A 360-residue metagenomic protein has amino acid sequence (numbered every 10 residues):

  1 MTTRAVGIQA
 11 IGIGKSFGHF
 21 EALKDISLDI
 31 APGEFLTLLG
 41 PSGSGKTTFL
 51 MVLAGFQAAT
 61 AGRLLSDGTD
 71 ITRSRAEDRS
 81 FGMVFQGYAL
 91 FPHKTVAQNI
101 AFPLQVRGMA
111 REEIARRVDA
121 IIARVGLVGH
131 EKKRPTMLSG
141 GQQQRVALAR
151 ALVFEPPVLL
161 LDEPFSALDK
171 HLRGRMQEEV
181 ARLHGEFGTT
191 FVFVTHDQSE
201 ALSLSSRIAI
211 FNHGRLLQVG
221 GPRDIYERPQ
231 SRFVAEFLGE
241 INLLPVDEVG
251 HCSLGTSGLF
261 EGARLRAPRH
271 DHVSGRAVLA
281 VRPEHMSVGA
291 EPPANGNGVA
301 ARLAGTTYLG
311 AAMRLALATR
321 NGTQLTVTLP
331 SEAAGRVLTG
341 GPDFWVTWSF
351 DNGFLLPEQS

Functional and structural regions predicted by a protein language model:
F35, S74-G82, Q86-F233: ABC ATPase nucleotide-binding domains
L39-P41: The feature captures the beta-strand-to-loop junction immediately N-terminal to the Walker
T47-L50, V146: ABC ATPase nucleotide-binding domain helices that frame the ATP-binding cleft
A54: Helix-to-loop junction immediately C-terminal to a conserved catalytic motif
G62-D70: Conserved ABC transporter NBD signature motif
I241, H251-S360: Non-catalytic connector elements of ABC transporters
